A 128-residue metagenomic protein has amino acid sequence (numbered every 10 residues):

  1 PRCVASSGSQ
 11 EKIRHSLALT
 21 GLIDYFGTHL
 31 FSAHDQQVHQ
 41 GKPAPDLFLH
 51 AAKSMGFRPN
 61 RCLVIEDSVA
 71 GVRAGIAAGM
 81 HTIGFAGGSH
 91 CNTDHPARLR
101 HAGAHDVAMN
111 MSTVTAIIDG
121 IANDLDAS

Functional and structural regions predicted by a protein language model:
P1, H81, H105: Residue-level detector of anion-binding/catalytic polar loops
C3, S9-L63, V69, R73 (+1 more regions): Substrate-recognition "cap/lid" segment bordering the active-site pocket of phosphatases
S7, A86-S89, M111: Short secondary-structure boundary segments
H29-L30, T82, V107-A108: Conserved beta-strand scaffold positions in the cores of enzyme catalytic domains, especially in NTP/NDP-utilizing
V64-A102: Acidic, Mg2+-coordinating phosphoryl-transfer loop and its flanking beta/alpha structural elements, shared across
H105-T113: Short acidic-hydrophobic, aromatic-tinged amphipathic segments that line or gate anion-handling sites
V114-L125: Short amphipathic alpha-helix with an adjacent loop that forms part of the alpha/beta core around
